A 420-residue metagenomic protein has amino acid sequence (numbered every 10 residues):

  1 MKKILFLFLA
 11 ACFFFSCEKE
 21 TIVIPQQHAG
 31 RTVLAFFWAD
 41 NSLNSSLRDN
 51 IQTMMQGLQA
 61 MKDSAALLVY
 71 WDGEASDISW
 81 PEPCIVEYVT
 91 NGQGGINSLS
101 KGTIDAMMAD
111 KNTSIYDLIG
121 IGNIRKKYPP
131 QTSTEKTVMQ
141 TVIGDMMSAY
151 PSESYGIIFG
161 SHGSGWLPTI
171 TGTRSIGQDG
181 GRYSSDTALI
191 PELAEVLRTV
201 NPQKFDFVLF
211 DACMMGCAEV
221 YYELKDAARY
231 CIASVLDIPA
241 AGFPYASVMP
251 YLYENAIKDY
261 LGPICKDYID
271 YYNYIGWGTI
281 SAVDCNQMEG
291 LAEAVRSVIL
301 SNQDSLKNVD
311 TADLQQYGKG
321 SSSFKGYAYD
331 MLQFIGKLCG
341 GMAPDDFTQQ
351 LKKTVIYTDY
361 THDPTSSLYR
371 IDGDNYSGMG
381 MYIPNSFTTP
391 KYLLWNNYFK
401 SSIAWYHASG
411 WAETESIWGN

Functional and structural regions predicted by a protein language model:
M1, L5-V33: Bacterial Sec-dependent N-terminal signal peptides
T21-G73: Acidic/polar, low-complexity intrinsically disordered N-terminal segments immediately downstream of a Sec signal
P25-Q26, G144, S148, G172-F210 (+1 more regions): Terminal, contiguous helix-loop blocks that mediate binding/assembly
A29-T32, K62-L67, P151-G156, P202-F207 (+1 more regions): Loop/turn elements at helix/coil->beta-strand transitions in domains of secreted/extracellular proteins
D40, N44-G57, K136-S148, C217-A218 (+1 more regions): Short alpha-helical segments and helix-capping/turn motifs at coil-helix boundaries
S42-L47, S76-W80, G165-T169, M215-V220 (+1 more regions): Extracytoplasmic/secreted cell-surface and envelope-processing proteins
G73-A75, E82, V86-D117, Q131-N201 (+3 more regions): Catalytic-core segments of thiol-dependent peptidases
G120-P129: Short glycine/proline- and acidic residue-enriched helix-loop micro-motifs that form flexible lids or anion-recognition
